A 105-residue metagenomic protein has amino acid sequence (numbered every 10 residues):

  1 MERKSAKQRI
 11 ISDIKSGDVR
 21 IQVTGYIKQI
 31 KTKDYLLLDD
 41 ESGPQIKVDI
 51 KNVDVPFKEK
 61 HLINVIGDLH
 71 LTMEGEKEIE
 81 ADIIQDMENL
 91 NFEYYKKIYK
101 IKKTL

Functional and structural regions predicted by a protein language model:
M1-L105: OB-fold and OB-like single-stranded nucleic-acid-recognition modules and their adjacent interaction interfaces
